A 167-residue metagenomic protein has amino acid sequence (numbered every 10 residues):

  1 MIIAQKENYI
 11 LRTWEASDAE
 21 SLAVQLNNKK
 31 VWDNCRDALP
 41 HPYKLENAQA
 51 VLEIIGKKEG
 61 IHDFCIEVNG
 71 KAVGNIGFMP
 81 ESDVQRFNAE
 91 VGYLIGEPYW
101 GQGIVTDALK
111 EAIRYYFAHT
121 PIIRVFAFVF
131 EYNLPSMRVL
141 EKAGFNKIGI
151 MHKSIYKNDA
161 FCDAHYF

Functional and structural regions predicted by a protein language model:
M1-E20, V24-K29, D63-F167: Acyl-donor (CoA/ACP) binding surface of acyl/acetyltransferases
N28-V31, K57: Short helix-loop boundary/capping segments at the starts of domains
K30-L52: Conserved GNAT-fold acetyl-CoA-binding loop/helix
L45, V51-I54, A118, H165: Juxtamembrane helix-loop transition sites at the ends of transmembrane segments in multi-pass membrane proteins
I54-E59, F145: Short loop/turn motifs at secondary-structure junctions and domain boundaries
